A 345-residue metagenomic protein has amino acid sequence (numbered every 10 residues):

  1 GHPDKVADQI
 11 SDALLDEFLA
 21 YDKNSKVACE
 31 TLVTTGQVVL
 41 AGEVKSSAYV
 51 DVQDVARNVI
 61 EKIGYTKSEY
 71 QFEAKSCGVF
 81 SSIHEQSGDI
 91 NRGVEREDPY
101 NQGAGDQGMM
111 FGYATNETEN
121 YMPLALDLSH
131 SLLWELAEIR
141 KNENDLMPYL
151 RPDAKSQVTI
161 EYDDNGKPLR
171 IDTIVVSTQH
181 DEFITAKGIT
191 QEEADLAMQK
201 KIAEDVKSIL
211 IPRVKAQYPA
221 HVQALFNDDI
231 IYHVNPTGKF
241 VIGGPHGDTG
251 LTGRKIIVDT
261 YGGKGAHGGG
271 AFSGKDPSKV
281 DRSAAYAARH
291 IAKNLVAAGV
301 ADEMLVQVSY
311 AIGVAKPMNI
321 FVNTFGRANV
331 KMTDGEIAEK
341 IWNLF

Functional and structural regions predicted by a protein language model:
H2-A28, E143: N-terminal, positively charged regions that mediate nucleic acid binding
H2-A7, G103-T118, V241-A266, G270: Conserved phosphate/anionic-ligand binding catalytic regions in large, soluble enzymes, centered on
V27-C29, A154-I160, I230-V234, A301-A311: A short glycine-rich, hydrophobically flanked beta-strand micro-motif that places a catalytic Asp/Glu for divalent metal
A28-S46, I312-K316: Short, charge-patterned binding micro-sites
T34, E303, S309-F345: Internal helix-turn-beta structural module
G36, D54, N58-I242: Glycine-rich, mobile lid/loop segments that gate access to catalytic sites or pores
R254-I256, Y261-L305, K316-N323, R327: C-terminal catalytic subdomain
